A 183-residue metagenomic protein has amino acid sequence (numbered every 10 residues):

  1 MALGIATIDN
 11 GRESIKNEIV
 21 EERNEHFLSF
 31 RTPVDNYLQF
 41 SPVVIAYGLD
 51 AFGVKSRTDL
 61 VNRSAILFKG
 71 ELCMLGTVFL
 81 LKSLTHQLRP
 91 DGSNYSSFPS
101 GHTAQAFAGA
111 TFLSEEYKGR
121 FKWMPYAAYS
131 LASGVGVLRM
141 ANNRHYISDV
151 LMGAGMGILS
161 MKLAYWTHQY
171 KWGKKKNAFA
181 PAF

Functional and structural regions predicted by a protein language model:
M1-I45, K82-P90: N-terminal transmembrane-helix/juxtamembrane module of multi-pass inner/ER membrane proteins
I5, R31-D35, T58-N62, I66 (+1 more regions): Replace "edges of transmembrane helices
T7-N10, L49-K55: Structural signal for the C-terminal ends of transmembrane alpha-helices and the immediately following loop
I15-I19, V54-D59: Membrane-helix interface linkers and caps
F40-Y47, A108-F112: Hydrophobic cores of alpha-helical transmembrane segments in multi-pass inner/ER membrane proteins, independent
Y47-D50, V78: Membrane-embedded alpha-helical segments in integral membrane proteins
